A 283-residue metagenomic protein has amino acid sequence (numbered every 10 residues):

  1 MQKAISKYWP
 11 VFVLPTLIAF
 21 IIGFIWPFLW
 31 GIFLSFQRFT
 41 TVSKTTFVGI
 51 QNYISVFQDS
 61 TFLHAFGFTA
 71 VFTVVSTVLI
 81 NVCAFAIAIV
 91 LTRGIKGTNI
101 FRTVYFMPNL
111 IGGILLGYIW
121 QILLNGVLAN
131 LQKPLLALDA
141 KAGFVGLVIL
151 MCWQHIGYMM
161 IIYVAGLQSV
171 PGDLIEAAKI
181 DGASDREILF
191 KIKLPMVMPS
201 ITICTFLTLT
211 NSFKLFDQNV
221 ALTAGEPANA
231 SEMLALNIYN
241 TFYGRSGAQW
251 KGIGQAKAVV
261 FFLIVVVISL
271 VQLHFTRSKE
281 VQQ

Functional and structural regions predicted by a protein language model:
Q2-Q283: A structural signal for multi-pass alpha-helical bundles of membrane permease subunits that mediate small-molecule
